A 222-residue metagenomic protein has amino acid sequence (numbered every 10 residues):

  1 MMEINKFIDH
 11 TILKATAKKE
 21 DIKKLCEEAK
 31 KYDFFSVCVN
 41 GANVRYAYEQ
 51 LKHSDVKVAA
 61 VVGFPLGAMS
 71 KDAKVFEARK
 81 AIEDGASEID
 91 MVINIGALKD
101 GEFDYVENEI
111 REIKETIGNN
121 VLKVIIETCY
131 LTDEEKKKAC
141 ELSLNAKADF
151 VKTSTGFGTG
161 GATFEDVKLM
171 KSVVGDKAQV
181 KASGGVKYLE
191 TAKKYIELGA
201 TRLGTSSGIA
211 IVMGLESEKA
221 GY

Functional and structural regions predicted by a protein language model:
M1-E83, K137-K138, L142-N145: Conserved N-terminal beta1-alpha1 strand-loop-helix module at the mouth
C26, K30-Y46, F64-M69, I89-E107 (+1 more regions): Glycine-rich, proline-tolerant flexible connector loops at the mouths of alpha/beta enzymes
K30, Y48-K52, I110-G118, K168-G175: Surface-exposed amphipathic alpha-helices with a cationic face
Y32, D84, T116-I117, L142 (+3 more regions): Structural motif
Y48, M69-K80, L131-L142, E165 (+4 more regions): Catalytic cores of alpha/beta
H53-P65, T116-C129, V173-S183: Short beta-strand/loop segments at the ligand-binding rim of alpha/beta enzyme cores
A60-P65, E83-L98, N145-G161, G184-Y222: Glycine-rich phosphate-binding active-site loops on the catalytic face of alpha/beta enzymes
A78, E88-D149: Conserved anion-binding
